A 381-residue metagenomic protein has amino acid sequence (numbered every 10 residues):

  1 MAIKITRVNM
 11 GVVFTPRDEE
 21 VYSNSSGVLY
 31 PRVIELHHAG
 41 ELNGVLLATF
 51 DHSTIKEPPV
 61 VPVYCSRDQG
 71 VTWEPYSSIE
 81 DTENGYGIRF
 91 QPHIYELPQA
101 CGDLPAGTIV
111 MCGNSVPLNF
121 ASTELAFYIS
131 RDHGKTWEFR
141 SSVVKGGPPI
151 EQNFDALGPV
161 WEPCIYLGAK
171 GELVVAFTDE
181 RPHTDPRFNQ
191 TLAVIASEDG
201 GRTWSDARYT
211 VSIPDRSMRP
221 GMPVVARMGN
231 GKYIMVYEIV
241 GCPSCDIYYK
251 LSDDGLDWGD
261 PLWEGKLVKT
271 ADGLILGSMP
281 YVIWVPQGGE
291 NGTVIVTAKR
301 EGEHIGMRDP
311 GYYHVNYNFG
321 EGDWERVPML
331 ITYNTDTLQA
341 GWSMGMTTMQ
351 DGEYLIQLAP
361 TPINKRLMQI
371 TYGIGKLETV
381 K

Functional and structural regions predicted by a protein language model:
A2-K381: Asp-box/BNR beta-propeller blade signature and adjacent active/binding-site loops in extracellular glycan-interacting
